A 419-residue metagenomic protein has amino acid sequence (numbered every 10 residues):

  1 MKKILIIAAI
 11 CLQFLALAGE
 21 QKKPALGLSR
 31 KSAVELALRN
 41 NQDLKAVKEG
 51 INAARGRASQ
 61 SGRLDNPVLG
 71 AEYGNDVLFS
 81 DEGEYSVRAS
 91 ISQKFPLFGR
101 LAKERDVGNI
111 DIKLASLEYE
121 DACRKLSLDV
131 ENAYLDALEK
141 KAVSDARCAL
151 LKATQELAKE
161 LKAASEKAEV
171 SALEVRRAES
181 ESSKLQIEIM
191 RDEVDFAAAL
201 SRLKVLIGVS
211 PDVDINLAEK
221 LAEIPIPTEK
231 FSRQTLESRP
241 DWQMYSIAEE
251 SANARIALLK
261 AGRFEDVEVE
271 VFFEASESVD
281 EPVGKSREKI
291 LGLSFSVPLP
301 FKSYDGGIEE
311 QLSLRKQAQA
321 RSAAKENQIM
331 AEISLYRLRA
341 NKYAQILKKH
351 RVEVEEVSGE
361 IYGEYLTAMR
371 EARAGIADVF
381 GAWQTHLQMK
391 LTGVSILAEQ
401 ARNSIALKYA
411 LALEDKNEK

Functional and structural regions predicted by a protein language model:
M1-I4: Positively charged n-region of N-terminal signal peptides that target proteins for export
A9-L17: Hydrophobic h-region of N-terminal signal peptides that target proteins for export in Gram-negative bacteria
A18-Y73, K94-F95, K103, E169-A172 (+6 more regions): Bacterial Sec-pathway N-terminal export signals of envelope proteins
E20-K23, T392-K419: Acidic, low-complexity, intrinsically disordered peripheral segments
L28, A122-S238, Y336-Y343, T385-H386 (+1 more regions): Periplasmic alpha-helical coiled-coil/stalk elements that build and connect Gram-negative outer-membrane
K45, L64-E84, K94-D121, Q243 (+3 more regions): Small/polar (Gly/Ser/Thr/Ala-rich) solvent-exposed segments that form structured loops/beta-strands/short helices used
A89-Q93, L203, L293-L299: Residues on the lipid-exposed face of transmembrane beta-strands in outer-membrane beta-barrel proteins
S165-E169, A368-G375, A410: A short glycine-centered flexible hinge/capping loop motif at secondary-structure junctions
